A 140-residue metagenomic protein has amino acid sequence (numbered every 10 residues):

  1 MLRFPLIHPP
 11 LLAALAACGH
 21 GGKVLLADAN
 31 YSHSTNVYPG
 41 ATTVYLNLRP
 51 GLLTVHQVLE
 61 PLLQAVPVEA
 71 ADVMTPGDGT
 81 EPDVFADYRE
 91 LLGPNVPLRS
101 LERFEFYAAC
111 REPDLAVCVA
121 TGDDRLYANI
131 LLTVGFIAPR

Functional and structural regions predicted by a protein language model:
M1-L2, L46, A71-D78, A116-V117: Flexible, glycine/proline-enriched loop segments at strand-loop-helix junctions that form or flank small-ligand binding
M1-L48: Long, hydrophobic N-terminal alpha-helical segment
L2, L6-P10, G19, P50-Q57 (+2 more regions): Conserved active-site and cofactor/substrate-binding residues in soluble primary-metabolism enzymes
P5, L62-A65, L132-P139: Conserved phosphate- and dinucleotide-binding cores of soluble alpha/beta proteins, encompassing both enzyme active
L12, A16, H56-L63, A86-R89 (+1 more regions): Predominant activation on well-ordered alpha-helical scaffold segments within soluble catalytic domains
G19-G22, G40-A41, V68, P113-L115 (+1 more regions): Short coil/turn connectors at secondary-structure junctions
N36-A70: A phosphate-binding glycine/aspartate-rich beta-alpha loop in the early core of alpha/beta enzymes
T75, T80-R140: Glycine-rich, aromatic-bearing surface loops/beta-hairpins
